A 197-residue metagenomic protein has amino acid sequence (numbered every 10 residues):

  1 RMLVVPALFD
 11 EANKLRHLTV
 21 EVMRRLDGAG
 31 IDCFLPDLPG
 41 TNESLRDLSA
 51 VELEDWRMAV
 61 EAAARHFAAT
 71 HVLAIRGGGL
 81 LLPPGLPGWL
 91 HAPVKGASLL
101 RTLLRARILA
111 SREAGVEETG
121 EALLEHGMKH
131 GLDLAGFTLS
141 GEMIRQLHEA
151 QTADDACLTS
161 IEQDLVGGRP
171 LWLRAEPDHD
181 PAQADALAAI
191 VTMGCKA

Functional and structural regions predicted by a protein language model:
R1-L35: Short, surface-exposed "cap/lid" segments of acyl-processing enzymes
L3, F34, H71-L73, G88-L90: Hydrophobic/aromatic beta-strand patches that form the interior of the parallel beta-sheet core in alpha/beta enzyme
A7-L8, V72-G78, H91-K95: Structural motif
F9, L38-E43: Alpha/beta-hydrolase active-site loop signature
K14, L45-L48, L81-P84: A short acidic (Asp/Glu
L18, R46-T70: Alpha/beta-hydrolase active-site loop
A64, T70-L86: Glycine-rich nucleophile elbow surrounding the catalytic serine of serine-hydrolase chemistry
L86-A197: The alpha/beta-hydrolase serine catalytic core
